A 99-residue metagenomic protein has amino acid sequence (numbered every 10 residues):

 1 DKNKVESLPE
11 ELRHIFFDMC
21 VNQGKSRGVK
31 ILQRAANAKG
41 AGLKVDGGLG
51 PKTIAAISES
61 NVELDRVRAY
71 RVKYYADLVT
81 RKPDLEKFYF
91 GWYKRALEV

Functional and structural regions predicted by a protein language model:
D1-K2: Amphipathic alpha-helical coiled-coil/leucine-zipper-like oligomerization segments
V5-F17, V21-A69: Short acidic, glycine/serine/threonine-rich helix-capping segments at coil-helix boundaries
S60-V99: Low-complexity, Gly/Ser/Thr/Pro-rich intrinsically disordered linker/tail segments
